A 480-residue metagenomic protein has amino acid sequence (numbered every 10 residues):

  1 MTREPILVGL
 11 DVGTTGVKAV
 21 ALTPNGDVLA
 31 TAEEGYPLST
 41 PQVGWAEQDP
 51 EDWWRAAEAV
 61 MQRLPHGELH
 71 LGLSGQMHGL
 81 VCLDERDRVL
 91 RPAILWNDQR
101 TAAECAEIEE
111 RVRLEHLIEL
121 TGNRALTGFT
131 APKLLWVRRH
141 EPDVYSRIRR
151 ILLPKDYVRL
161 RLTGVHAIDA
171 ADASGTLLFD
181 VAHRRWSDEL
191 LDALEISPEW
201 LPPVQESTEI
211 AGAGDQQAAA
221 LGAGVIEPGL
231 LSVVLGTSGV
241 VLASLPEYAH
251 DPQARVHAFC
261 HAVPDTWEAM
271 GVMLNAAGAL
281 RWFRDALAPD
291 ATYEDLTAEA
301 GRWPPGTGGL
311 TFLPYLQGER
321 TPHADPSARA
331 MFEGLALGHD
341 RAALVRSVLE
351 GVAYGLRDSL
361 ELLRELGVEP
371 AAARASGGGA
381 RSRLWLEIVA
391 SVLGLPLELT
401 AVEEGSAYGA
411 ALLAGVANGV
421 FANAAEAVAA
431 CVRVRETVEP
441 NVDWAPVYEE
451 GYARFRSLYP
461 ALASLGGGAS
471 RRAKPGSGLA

Functional and structural regions predicted by a protein language model:
M1-R91, E119, R147, L393-L397 (+2 more regions): N-terminal glycine/serine-rich phosphate-binding loop of ATP-dependent small-molecule kinases, especially carbohydrate
T2, L7-L10, A102, E109-G122 (+5 more regions): Active-site core segments that coordinate phosphate-bearing ligands/cofactors across diverse enzyme families
A30-E34, P202, E436: Structural signal for short hydrophobic segments within the conserved structured cores of catalytic domains across
Y36-G44, H116-L117, A167-S174, P198-W200 (+1 more regions): Gly-rich Lys/Arg/Thr-decorated short loops/hinges at beta-loop-alpha junctions or inter-strand turns that position
Q62-W96, T121-T130, R159-D180, Q205-E206: Short beta-strand-loop/turn "lid" adjacent to the catalytic site in phosphate-handling enzymes
L69, P92-A93, D143-R149, T176 (+2 more regions): Short active-site oxyanion
E195-I210: Short, intrinsically disordered, charge-balanced linker/junction segments flanking boundaries in proteins
